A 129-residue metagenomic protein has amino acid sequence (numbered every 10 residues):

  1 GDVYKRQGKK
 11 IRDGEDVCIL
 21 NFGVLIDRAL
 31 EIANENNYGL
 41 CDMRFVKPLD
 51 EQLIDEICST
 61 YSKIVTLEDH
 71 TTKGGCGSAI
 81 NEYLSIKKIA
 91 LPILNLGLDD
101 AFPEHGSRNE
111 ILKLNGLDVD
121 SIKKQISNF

Functional and structural regions predicted by a protein language model:
G1-Y4: Short, small-residue-biased leader/transition segments that mark boundaries at the very start of proteins
R6-E15, F102-S107: Gly-rich Lys/Arg/Thr-decorated short loops/hinges at beta-loop-alpha junctions or inter-strand turns that position
K9-G14, I57-C58, K87: Solvent-exposed alpha-helices and their adjacent loops that cap or buttress functional pockets in soluble metabolic
D16-I57: Redox- and metal-dependent alpha/beta enzyme cores, enriched for Fe-S-associated oxidoreductases and cofactor-handling
V24-L25, D69-K73, A101: Short glycine-rich anion-binding loops that position phosphate/pyrophosphate groups of nucleotides and phosphorylated
K47-I86, L114: Glycine-rich, anion-gripping cofactor-binding loops and their flanking helix/strand elements in enzyme active sites
S78-F129: Peripheral docking tails and interdomain loops at the edges of cofactor- or intermediate-handling domains
